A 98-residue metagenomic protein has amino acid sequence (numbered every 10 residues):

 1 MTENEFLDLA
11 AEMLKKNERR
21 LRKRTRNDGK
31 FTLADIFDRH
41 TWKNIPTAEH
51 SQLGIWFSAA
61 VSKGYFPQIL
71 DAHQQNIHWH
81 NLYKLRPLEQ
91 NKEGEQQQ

Functional and structural regions predicted by a protein language model:
T2-K30, R39, K43, S62: Positively charged, polyanion-binding regions of nucleic-acid-associated proteins
N27, R39, H50, Q75-H78: Generic hydrophobic/packing signal
D35, I55, A59-Q98: Charged low-complexity interaction tracts in eukaryotic proteins
T41-W56, I69-L70: Short, positively charged loop/turn segments that connect secondary-structure elements
